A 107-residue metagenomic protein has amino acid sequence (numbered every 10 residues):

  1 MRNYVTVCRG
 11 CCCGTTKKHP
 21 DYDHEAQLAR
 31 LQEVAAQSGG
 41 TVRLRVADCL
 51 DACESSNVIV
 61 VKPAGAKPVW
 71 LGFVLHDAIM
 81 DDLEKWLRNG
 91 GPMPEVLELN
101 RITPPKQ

Functional and structural regions predicted by a protein language model:
M1-V7, Q32-A52: Immediate flanking context of iron-sulfur cluster ligation sites
T6, T15-T16, T41, T103: Residue-identity detector for threonine
G10: Cofactor-binding loop segments of dinucleotide-utilizing enzymes, especially the Rossmann-like FAD- and NAD(P)+-binding
C13-E33, S56-I79: Iron-sulfur (Fe-S) cluster-binding segments and ferredoxin-like electron-carrier domains, especially [2Fe-2S]
E54-V74, L87-Q107: Short flanking/linker segments adjacent to small metal-binding domains or redox-active Cys/His motifs
I79-L87: Compositionally biased, intrinsically disordered linkers/stalks adjacent to structured regions
